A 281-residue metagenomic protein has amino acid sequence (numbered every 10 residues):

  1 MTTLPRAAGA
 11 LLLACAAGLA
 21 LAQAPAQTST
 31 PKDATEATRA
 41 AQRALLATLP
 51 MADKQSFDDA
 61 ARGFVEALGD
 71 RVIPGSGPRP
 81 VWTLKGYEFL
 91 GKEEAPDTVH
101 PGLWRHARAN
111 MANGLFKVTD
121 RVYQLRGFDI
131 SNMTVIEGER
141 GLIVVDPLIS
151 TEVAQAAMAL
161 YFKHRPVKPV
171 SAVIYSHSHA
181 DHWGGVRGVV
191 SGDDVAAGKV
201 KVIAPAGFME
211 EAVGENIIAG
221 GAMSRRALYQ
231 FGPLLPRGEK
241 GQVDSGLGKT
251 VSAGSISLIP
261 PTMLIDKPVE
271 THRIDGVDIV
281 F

Functional and structural regions predicted by a protein language model:
M1-L11: Bacterial N-terminal signal peptides that target proteins for export
G9-A20: Bacterial N-terminal signal peptides
Q23-A112: N-terminal pre-domain segments of enzymes
R108-K168: Conserved beta-strand hairpin/beta-sheet module of binuclear metal-dependent hydrolase folds, prominently
K117, M209-F281: Metallo-beta-lactamase
Y123-L125, I174, K201-I203, M263-I265: Hydrophobic/aromatic beta-strand patches that form the interior of the parallel beta-sheet core in alpha/beta enzyme
R140-G141, T151-I203: Active-site metal-binding motif and surrounding structural segment of the metallo-beta-lactamase
V144-D146, A172-I174, V280-F281: Short catalytic-loop micro-motif centered on adjacent basic/acidic residues
